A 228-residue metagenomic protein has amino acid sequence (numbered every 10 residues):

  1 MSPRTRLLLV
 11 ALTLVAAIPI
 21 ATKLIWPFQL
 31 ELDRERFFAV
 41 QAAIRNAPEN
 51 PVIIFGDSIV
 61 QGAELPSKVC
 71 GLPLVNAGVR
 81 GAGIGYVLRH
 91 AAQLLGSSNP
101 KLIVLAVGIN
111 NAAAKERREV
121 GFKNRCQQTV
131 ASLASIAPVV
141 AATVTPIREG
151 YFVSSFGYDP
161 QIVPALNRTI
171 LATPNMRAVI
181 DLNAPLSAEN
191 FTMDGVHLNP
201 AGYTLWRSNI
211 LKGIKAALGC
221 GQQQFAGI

Functional and structural regions predicted by a protein language model:
M1-F55, Q61-K68, G96-S98, A172 (+1 more regions): N-terminal secretory targeting modules
A42-S58, G85-Q93, R125-S132: Short N-terminal secondary-structure initiator segments
N50-P51, P73, A178: A generic secondary-structure signal marking the coil-to-beta-strand transition
V52-F55, V75, I103: Conserved beta-strand elements of the Class I
S58, V79, I109: Active-site metal-binding loops of divalent metal-dependent hydrolases
G62-A63, I84-G85, A112-A114: Short active-site-adjacent helix-start/loop capping segments
S67-V69, R89-I228: Alpha-helical cap/lid subdomain in secreted, periplasmic, or secretory-pathway luminal O-acyl-processing enzymes
L72-Y86: A short beta-strand-loop structural module common to alpha/beta enzyme folds
